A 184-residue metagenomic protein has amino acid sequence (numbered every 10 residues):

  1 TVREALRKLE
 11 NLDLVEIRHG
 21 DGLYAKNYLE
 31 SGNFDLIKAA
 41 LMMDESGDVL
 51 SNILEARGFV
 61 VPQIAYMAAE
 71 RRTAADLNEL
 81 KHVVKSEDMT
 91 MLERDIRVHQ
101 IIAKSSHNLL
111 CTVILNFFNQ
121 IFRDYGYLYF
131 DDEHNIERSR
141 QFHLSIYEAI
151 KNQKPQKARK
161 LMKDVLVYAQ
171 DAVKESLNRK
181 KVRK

Functional and structural regions predicted by a protein language model:
T1-A56: Short linear motifs at protein or domain termini
D44-D48, S86, F130: Short coil/turn segments at secondary-structure junctions
I53-L128, R138-E148, K157-A172: Conserved amphipathic alpha-helical segments that form helical-bundle/coiled-coil interaction surfaces
L177-K184: …primarily DNA-binding HTH/wHTH and HhH modules…
